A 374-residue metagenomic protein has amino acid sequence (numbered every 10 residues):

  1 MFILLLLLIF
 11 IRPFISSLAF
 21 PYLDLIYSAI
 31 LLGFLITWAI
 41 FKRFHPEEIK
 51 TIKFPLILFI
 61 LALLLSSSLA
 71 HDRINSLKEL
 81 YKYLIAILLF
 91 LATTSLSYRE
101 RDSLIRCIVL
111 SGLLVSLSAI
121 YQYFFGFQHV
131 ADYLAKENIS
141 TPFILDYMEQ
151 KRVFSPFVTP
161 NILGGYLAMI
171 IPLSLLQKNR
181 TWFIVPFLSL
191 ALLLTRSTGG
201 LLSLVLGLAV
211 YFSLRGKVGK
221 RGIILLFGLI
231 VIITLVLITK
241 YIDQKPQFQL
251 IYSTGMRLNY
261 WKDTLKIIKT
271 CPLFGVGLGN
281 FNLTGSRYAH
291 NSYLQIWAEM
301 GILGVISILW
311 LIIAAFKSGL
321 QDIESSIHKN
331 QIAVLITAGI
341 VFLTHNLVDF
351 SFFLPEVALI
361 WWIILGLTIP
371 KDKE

Functional and structural regions predicted by a protein language model:
M1-L4, T51-I52: N-terminal membrane topogenic signal
L6-P13, I30-L35, I60-S68, L80-L89 (+6 more regions): Alpha-helical transmembrane segments of multi-pass inner-membrane proteins
F14-L63: Hydrophobic alpha-helical transmembrane segments in multi-pass integral membrane proteins
L18-A19, L69-K78, L193-L194, L347-F352: Membrane-interface helix caps and helix-loop-helix hairpins in membrane proteins
R43-P46, H71, N75, Y98 (+6 more regions): Transmembrane helix-loop junctions in multipass membrane proteins, especially transporters and channels
R43-T51, L96-L104, K178-N179, L214-R221 (+1 more regions): Membrane-interface helix-boundary motifs at transmembrane edges
T159, I251, G255-A289, Y293-I296 (+1 more regions): TM-adjacent membrane-interface loops and short helices in multi-pass inner/ER membrane proteins
S351-W361: Loop-to-transmembrane alpha-helix initiation sites
